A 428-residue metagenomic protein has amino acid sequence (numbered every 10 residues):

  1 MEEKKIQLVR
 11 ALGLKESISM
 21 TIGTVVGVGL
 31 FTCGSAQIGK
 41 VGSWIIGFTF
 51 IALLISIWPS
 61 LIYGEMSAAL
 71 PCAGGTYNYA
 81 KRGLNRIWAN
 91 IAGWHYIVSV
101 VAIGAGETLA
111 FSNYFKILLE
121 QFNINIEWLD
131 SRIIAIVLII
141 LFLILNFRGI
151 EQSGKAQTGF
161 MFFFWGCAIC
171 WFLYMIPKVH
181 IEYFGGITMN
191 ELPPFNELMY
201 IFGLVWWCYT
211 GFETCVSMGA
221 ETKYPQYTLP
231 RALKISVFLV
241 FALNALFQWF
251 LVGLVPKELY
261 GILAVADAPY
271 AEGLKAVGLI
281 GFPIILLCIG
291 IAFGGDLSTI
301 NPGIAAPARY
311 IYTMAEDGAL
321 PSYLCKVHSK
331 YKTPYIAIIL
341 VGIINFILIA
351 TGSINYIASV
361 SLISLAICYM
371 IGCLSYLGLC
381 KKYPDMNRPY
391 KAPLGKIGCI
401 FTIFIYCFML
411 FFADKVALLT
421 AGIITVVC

Functional and structural regions predicted by a protein language model:
M1-E2, K81, T108-I133, C167 (+6 more regions): Helix-loop-helix connectors at the membrane interface of multi-pass transporters/channels
M1-W44, S56-G64, C72-A73, G186 (+2 more regions): Membrane-interface "cap" regions at the ends of multi-pass membrane proteins
E3, Q7-L8, I46, F122-D130 (+1 more regions): Helix-loop-helix junctions that connect adjacent transmembrane segments in multi-pass membrane transporters
A36-K40, F48, I57-I139, I144-F147 (+2 more regions): Hydrophobic transmembrane alpha-helices that form the core helical bundles of multi-pass secondary transporters
T49-I51, L119-I150, F164-W171, I336-I344 (+1 more regions): Transmembrane alpha-helical segments of multi-pass small-molecule transport proteins
N78-Y79, N85, I117-Q121, A232-N301 (+2 more regions): TM-loop-TM module centered on a large, flexible mid-protein loop between adjacent transmembrane helices in multi-pass
L320-H328, C373-A392: Alpha-helical transmembrane segments
V360-L365, L377-G378, L394-C428: A generic transmembrane alpha-helix motif of multi-pass inner-membrane proteins
